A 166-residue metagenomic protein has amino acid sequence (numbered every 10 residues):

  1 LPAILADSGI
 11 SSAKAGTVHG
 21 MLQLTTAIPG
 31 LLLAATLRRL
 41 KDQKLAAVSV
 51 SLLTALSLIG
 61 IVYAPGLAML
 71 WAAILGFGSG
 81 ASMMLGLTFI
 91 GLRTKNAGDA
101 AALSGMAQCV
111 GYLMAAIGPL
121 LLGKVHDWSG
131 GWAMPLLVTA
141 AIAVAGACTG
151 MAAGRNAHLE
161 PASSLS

Functional and structural regions predicted by a protein language model:
L1-K14, G91: Short amphipathic helix-loop junctions that connect adjacent transmembrane helices in Major Facilitator Superfamily/SLC
T17-T26, A107, G111, I142: Transmembrane alpha-helical segments of major facilitator superfamily
P29-D42: Helix-to-loop junctions at the C-terminal end of transmembrane segments in multipass secondary transporters
L45-I59: Structural signature of the two symmetry-related core transmembrane helices
A68-A81: Hydrophobic core of transmembrane alpha-helices in multi-pass small-molecule transporters, especially MFS/SLC-type
A81-K95: Intracellular juxtamembrane helix-capping segments at the cytosolic ends of symmetry-related transmembrane helices
T94-G131, T139: A late C-terminal transmembrane helix in Major Facilitator Superfamily
L137-S166: Multi-pass alpha-helical transporter architecture, strongest for 12-TM Major Facilitator/SLC carriers used
